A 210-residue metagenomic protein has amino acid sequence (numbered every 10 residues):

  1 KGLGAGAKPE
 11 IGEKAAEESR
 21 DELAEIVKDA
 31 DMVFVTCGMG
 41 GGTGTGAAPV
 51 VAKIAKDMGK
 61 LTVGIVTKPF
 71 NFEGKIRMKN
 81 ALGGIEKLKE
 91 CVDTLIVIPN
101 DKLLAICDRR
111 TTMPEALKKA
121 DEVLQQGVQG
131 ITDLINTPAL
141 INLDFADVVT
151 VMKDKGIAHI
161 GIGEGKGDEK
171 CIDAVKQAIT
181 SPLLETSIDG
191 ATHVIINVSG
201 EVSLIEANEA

Functional and structural regions predicted by a protein language model:
K1-A210: Tubulin/FtsZ superfamily GTPase core signature
